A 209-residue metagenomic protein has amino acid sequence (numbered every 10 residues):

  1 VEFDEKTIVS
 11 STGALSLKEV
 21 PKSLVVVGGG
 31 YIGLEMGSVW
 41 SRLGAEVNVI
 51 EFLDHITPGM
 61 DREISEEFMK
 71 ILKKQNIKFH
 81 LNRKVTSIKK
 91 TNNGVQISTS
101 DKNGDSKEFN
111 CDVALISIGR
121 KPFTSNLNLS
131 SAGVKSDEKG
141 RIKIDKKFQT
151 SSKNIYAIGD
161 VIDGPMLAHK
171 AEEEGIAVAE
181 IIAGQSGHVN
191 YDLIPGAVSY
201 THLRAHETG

Functional and structural regions predicted by a protein language model:
E2-V20, E108-H188: FAD-site-proximal beta/loop scaffold in flavoenzymes
K18-F52, M60: Rossmann-like NAD(P)H-binding beta-loop-alpha module
L43-K146: A Rossmann-like FAD-binding core segment of flavoenzymes
D54-P58, I162, S199-Y200: Short histidine/acidic/glycine/proline-rich micro-motifs that form metal- and phosphate-coordinating active-site loops
V189-S199: N-terminal periplasmic "start-of-domain" segments of outer-membrane beta-barrel proteins
H202-G209: Single conserved hydrophobic/aromatic residue that forms the stacking wall/gate of nucleotide- or nucleobase-binding
